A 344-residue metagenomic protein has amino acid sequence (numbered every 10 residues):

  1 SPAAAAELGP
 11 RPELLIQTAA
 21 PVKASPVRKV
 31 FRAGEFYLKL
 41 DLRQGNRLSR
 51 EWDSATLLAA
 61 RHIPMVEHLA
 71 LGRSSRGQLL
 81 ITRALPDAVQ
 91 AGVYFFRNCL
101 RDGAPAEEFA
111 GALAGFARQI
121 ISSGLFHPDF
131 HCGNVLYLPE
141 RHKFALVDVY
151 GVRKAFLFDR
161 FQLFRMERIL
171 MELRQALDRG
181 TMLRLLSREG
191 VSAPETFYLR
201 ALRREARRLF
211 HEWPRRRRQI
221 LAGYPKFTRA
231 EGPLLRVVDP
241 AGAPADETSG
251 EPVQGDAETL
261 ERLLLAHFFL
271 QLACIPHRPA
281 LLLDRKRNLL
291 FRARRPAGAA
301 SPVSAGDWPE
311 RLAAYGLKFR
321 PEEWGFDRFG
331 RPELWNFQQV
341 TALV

Functional and structural regions predicted by a protein language model:
S1-G34, F158-F161, R174-P252, Q338-V344: Intrinsic disorder/low-complexity detector
A5-G92, G111-S123, H127, G223-S301: Conserved ATP-binding subdomain of kinase catalytic cores across diverse folds
E67-L71, F126-P139, P279-L283, Y315-F329: A short glycine-rich, hydrophobically flanked beta-strand micro-motif that places a catalytic Asp/Glu for divalent metal
G92-N98, L157-D159: Short acidic, glycine/proline-rich loop/turn micro-motifs
N98-C99, Q162-R165, P276: Glycine-rich, phosphate-binding/catalytic loops in enzymes
N98-E108, S304: Activation segment of protein kinase catalytic domains, centered on the conserved DFG
A110-G133, P139-E140, S304-Y315, L334-W335: A mid-sequence, solvent-exposed acidic-amphipathic segment
L138-P139, F144-E205, A305-G306, E310-R320 (+1 more regions): C-lobe/activation-segment region of protein kinase-like
